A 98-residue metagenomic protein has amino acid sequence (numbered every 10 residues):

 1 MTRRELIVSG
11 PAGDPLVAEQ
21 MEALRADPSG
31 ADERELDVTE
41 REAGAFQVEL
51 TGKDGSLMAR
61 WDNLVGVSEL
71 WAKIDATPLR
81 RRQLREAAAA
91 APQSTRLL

Functional and structural regions predicted by a protein language model:
M1-L98: Non-catalytic interaction/Regulatory regions outside core domains
